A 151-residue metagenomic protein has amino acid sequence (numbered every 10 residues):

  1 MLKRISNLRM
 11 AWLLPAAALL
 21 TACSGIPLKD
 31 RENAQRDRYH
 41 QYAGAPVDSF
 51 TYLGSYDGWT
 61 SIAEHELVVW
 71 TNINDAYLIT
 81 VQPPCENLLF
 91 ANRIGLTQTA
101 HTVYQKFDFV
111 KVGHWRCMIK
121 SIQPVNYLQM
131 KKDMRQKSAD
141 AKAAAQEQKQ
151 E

Functional and structural regions predicted by a protein language model:
L2-L13: Bacterial N-terminal signal peptides that target proteins for export
P15, D48-T51, H114: Structural motif
L20-A22: C-terminal motif of bacterial Sec signal peptides marking the signal peptidase cleavage site
S24-T80, N87, E147: N-terminal secretory signal peptides
C85-E151: Helix-rich interaction surfaces within compact, conserved domain-sized segments that mediate assembly or partner
